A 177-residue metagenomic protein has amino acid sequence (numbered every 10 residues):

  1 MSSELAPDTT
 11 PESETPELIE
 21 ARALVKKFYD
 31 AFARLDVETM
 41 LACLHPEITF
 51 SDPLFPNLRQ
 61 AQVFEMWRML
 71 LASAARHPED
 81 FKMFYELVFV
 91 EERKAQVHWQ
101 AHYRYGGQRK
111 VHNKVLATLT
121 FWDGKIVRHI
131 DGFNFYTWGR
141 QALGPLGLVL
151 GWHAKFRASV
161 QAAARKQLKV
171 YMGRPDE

Functional and structural regions predicted by a protein language model:
M1-R34, E38-A42, R165-E177: Short, low-complexity N-terminal intrinsically disordered segments enriched in polar/charged residues
S2-T9, A72-P78, K82-E177: A beta-strand edge to alpha-helix "cap/lid" segment located at domain peripheries
E14-E17, P56, Q108: Alpha-helix initiation/capping motif
E20, Q62, V111: Soluble or luminal CAZymes and related metallo-dependent hydrolases
V25-F28, M40-L41, I48, V63 (+4 more regions): Hydrophobic pocket/interface hotspot
V37-L41, H45-A95: A solvent-exposed, acidic/Ser-Thr-rich amphipathic alpha-helical stretch
